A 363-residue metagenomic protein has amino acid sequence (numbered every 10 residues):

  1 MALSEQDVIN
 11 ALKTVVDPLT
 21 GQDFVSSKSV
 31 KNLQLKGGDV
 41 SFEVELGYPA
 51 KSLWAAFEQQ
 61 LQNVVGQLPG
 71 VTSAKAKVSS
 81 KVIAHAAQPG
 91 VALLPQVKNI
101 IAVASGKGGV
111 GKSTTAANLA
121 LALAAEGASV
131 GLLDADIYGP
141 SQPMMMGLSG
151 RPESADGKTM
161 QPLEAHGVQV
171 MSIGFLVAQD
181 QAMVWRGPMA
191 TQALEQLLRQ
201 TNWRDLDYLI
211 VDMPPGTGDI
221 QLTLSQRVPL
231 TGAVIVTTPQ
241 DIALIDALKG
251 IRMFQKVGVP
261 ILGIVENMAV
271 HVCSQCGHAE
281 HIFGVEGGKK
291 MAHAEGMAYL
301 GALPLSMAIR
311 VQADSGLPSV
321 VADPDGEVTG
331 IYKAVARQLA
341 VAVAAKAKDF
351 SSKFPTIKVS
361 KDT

Functional and structural regions predicted by a protein language model:
M1-K31, L68: N-proximal, solvent-exposed amphipathic alpha-helical segments enriched in charged/polar residues
S26-S29, K36-G38, E43-A104, A336 (+3 more regions): Extreme N-terminal, non-catalytic leader segments that precede Walker-type/kinase nucleotide-binding cores
G66, A124, S225: Gly/Ala-rich phosphate-binding loop of Rossmann-like dinucleotide-binding domains, activating on the conserved
I100-I137, I251: Walker A/P-loop phosphate-binding motif and the immediately C-terminal alpha-helix
L123-W185, T191-R199: Phosphate-binding loop that captures ATP/GTP phosphates
M171, M213, Q226, A334: Glycine-rich phosphate-binding loops of nucleotide-dependent enzymes
W203, D207-Y208, P214-S315: Conserved catalytic-core segment of NTP-binding enzymes
S315-G326: C-terminal boundary of histidine-terminating zinc-finger modules
